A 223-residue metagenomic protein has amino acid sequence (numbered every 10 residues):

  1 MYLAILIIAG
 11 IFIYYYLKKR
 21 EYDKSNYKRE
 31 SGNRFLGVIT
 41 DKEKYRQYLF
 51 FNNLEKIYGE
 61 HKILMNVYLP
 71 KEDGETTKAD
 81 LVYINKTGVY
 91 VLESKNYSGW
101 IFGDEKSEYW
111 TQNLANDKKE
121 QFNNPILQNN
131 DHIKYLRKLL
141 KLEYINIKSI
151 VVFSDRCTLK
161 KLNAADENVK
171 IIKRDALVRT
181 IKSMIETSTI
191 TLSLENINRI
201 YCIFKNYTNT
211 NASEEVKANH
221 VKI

Functional and structural regions predicted by a protein language model:
M1-T77, I84-G88, W100, D117-I223: Surface-exposed interaction regions that form or flank ligand-binding interfaces
V91-W100, K106: Active-site ExK catalytic segment of metal-dependent nucleases
T111: A short, glycine/acidic-enriched catalytic loop
